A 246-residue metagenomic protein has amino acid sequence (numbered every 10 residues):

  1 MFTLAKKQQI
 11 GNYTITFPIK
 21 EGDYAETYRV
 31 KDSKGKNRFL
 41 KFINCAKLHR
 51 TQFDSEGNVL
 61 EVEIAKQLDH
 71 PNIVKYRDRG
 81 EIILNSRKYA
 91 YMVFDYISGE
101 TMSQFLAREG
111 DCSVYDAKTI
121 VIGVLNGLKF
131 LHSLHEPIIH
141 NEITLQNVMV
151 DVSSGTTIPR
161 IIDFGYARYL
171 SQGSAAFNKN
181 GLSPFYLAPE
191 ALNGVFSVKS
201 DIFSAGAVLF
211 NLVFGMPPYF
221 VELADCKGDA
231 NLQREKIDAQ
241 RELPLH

Functional and structural regions predicted by a protein language model:
H49-Q67: AlphaC helix of the eukaryotic protein kinase fold
D78-E81: A short, aromatic-enriched beta-strand patch in the conserved N-lobe beta-sheet of the protein kinase catalytic domain
N85-T101: Conserved short submotifs of the Hanks-type protein kinase catalytic core that shape the nucleotide-binding pocket
I120-V121: Activation segment signature within eukaryotic-like protein kinase domains
H132-D151: Catalytic-loop of the protein kinase fold
A176-E190: Conserved activation segment of eukaryotic-like protein kinases, specifically the C-terminal portion of the activation
D201: Conserved catalytic-loop aspartate of Hanks-type protein kinases
